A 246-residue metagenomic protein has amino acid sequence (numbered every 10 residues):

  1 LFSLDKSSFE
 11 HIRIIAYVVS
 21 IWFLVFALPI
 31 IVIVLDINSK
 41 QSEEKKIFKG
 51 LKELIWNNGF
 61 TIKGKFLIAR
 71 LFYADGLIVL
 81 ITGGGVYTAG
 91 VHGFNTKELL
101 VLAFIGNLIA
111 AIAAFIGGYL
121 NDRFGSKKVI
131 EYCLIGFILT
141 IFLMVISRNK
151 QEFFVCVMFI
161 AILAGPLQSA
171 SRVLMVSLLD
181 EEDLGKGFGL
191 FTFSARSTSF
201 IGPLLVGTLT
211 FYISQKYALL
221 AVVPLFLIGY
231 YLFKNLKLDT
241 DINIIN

Functional and structural regions predicted by a protein language model:
L1-I21, T208-F226: A membrane-interface helix-boundary motif in multi-pass transporters
W22-I33, L220-N246: Multi-pass alpha-helical transporter architecture, strongest for 12-TM Major Facilitator/SLC carriers used
I37-I68: Juxtamembrane intracellular "pre-TM" segments in multi-pass secondary transporters
T82-L99: Short amphipathic helix-loop junctions that connect adjacent transmembrane helices in Major Facilitator Superfamily/SLC
A113-G125, T210: Helix-to-loop junctions at the C-terminal end of transmembrane segments in multipass secondary transporters
K128-L143: Structural signature of the two symmetry-related core transmembrane helices
V145-V157: Helix-loop junctions at membrane interfaces in 12-TM secondary transporters
P166-D180: Intracellular juxtamembrane helix-capping segments at the cytosolic ends of symmetry-related transmembrane helices
